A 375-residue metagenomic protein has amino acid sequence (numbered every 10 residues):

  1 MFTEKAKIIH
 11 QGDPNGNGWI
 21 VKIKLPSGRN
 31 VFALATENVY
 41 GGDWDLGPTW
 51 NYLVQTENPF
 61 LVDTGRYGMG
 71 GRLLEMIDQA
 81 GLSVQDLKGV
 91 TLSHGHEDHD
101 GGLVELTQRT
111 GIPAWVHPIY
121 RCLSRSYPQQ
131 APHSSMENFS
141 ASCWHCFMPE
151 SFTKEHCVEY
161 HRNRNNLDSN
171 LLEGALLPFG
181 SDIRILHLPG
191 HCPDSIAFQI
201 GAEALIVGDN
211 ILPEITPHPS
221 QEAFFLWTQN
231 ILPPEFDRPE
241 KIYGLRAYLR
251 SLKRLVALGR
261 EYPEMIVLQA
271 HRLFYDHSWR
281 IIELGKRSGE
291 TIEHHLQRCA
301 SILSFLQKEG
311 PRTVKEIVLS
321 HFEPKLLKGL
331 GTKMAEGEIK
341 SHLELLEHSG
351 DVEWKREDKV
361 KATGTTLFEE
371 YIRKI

Functional and structural regions predicted by a protein language model:
M1-I9, D13-G16, Q297-I375: C-terminal regulatory/interaction regions
G18-V84, A197-D209, P213-E214: Conserved beta-strand hairpin/beta-sheet module of binuclear metal-dependent hydrolase folds, prominently
R29-V39, T153-E159, P178-S181: Short Pro/Gly-enriched beta-strand edge/turn motifs at strand-loop
D43, W279-K308, I375: Short alpha-helical segments that sit at the start of domains
V54, D63, L73, H94 (+9 more regions): Divalent metal-coordination and catalytic microenvironments
R66-G71, Q79-P178, I211-P213: Active-site HxH/HxHxD metal-binding segment of metal-dependent hydrolases
D100, Y248, L252, I339: Aromatic/hydrophobic pocket-lining residues that form the small-molecule binding cavity in soluble enzyme cores
D182-G289, E293: Metallo-beta-lactamase
